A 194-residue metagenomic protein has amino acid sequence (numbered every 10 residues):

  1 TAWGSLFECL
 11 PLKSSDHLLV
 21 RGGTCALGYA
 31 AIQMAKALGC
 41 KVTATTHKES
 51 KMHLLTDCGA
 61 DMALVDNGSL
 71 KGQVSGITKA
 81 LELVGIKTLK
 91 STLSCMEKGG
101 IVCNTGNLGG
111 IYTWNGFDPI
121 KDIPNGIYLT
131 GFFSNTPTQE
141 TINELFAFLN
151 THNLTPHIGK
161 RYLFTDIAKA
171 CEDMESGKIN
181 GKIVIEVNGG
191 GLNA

Functional and structural regions predicted by a protein language model:
T1-L38: Short internal alpha-helix immediately C-terminal to a glycine-rich phosphate-binding loop in Rossmann-like
A2, L145, I167-A170, I185: Non-catalytic, hydrophobic alpha-helical segments
K13, S75, E97, P124 (+1 more regions): Short conserved AdoMet
S15, A60, G76-T78, L154 (+1 more regions): Local beta-strand N-terminus motif with an aromatic residue
V20, K36-T88: Adenosine-nucleotide cofactor-binding segment
K87-T151, V187-A194: Glycine-rich phosphate-binding loop and adjacent beta-alpha segment of Rossmann(oid) nucleotide-cofactor-binding
T151-K160, K169-A194: C-terminal capping/lid region of NAD(P)-dependent oxidoreductase domains
